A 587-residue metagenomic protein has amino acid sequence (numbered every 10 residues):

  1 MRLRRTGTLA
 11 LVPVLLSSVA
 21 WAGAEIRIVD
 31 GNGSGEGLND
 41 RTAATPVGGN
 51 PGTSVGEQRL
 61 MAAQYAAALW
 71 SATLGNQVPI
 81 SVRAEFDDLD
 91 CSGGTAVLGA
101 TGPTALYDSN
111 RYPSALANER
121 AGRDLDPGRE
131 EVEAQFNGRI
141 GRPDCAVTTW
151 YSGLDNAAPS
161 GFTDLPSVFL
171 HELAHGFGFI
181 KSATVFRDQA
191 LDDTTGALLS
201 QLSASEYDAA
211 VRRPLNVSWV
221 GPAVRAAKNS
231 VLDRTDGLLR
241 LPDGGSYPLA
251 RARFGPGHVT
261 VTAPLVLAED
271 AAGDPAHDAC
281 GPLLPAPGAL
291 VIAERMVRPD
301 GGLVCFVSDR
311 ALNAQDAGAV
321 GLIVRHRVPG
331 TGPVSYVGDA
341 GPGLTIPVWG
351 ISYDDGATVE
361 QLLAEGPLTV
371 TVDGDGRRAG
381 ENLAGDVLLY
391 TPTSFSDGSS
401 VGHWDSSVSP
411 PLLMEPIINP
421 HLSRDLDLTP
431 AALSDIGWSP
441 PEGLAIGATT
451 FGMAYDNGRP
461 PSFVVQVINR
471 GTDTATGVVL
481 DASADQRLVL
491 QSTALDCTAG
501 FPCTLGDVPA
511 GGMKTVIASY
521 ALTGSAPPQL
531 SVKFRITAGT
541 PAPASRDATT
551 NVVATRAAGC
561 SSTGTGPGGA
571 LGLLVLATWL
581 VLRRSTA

Functional and structural regions predicted by a protein language model:
G23-L170, H175-G244, Q361-P441: Extracellular zinc-dependent metalloprotease catalytic-domain scaffold
G221-F395: Structured lumen-facing ectodomains of secretory-pathway proteins
P441-G447, A454-D456, G471, S531-A557: Extracellular/luminal low-complexity Ser/Thr/Pro-rich, glycosylation-prone repeat/linker regions
N457-T476: Short beta-strand elements of extracellular/lumenal beta-sandwich folds
N469-D473, A484, G524-A526: Short, acidic/polar linear motifs in exposed loop/turn regions
T476-A510, A548: A surface/secretory-pathway sequence property marking extracellular, secreted, or lumenal proteins enriched
D507-P528, G539-T540: Low-complexity, intrinsically disordered segments enriched in Ser/Thr together with acidic residues
G568-R584: A cross-kingdom C-terminal cell-surface attachment/processing module
